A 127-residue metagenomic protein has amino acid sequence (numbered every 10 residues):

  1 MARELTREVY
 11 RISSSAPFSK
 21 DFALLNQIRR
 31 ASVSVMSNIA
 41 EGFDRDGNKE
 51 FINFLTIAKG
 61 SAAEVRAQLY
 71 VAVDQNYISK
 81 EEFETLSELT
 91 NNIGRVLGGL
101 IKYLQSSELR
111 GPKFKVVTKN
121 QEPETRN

Functional and structural regions predicted by a protein language model:
M1-N127: Short, C-terminally biased terminal segments at protein or domain edges
